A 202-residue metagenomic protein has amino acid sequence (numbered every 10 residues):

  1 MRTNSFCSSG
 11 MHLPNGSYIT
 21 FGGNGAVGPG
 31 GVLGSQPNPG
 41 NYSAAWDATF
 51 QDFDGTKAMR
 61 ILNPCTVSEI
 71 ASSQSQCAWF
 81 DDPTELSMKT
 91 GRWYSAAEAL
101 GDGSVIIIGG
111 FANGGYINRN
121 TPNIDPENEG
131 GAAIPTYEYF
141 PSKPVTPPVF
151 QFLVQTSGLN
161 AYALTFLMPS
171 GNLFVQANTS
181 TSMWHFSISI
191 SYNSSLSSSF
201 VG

Functional and structural regions predicted by a protein language model:
M1-S5, T84-R92, L153-L159, S199-G202: Short loop/turn motifs that recur once per blade in beta-propeller domains
M1-T84, A99: Eukaryotic helix-linker segments that join adjacent hydrophobic helices
F6-M11, G91-E98, P135, A161-T165 (+2 more regions): Beta-propeller and closely related beta-sheet repeat lectin domains
G16-F21, G25-V27, G103-G109, S170-V175: Entry beta-strands of beta-propeller and related beta-repeat scaffolds
G25-P29, N41, A112-Y116, S180-S182: Short glycine/acidic-enriched loop and turn motifs that connect beta-strands
G34-S73, N120-V145, T181-N193: Beta-propeller blade signature
I70-L86, P147-V154, S194-V201: Beta-propeller fold detector
V154-G202: Beta-propeller domains
